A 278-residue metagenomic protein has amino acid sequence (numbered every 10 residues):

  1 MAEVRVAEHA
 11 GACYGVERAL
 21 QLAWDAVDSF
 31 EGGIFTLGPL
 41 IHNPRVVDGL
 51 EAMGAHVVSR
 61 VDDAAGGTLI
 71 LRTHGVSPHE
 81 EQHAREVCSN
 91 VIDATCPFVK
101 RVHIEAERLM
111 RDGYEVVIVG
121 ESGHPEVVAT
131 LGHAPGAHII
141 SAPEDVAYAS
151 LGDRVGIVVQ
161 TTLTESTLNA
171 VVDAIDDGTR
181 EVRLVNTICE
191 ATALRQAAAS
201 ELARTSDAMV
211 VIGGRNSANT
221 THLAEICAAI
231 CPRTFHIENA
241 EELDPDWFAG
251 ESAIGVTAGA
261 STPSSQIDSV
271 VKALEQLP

Functional and structural regions predicted by a protein language model:
M1-P278: The feature marks the mature, well-folded catalytic cores of soluble enzymes
